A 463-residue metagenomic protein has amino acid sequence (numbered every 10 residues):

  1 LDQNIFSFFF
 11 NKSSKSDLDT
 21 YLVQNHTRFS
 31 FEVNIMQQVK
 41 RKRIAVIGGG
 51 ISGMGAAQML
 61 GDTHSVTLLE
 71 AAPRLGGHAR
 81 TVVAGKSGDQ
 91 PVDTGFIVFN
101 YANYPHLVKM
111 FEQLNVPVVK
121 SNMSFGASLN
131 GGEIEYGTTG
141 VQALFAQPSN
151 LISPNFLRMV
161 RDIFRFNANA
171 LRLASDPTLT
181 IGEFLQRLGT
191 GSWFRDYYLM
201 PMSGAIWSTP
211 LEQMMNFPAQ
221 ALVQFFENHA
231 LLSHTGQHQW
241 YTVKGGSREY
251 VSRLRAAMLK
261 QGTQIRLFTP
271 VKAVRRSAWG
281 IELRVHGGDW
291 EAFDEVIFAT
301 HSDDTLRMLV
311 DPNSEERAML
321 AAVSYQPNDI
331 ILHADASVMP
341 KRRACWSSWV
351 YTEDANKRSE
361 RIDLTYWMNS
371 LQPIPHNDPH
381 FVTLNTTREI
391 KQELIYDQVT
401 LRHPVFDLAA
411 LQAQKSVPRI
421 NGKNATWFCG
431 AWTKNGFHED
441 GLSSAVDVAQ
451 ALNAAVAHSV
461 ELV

Functional and structural regions predicted by a protein language model:
I5, F10, D17, S30 (+4 more regions): Mobile amphipathic helical/loop "lid" adjacent to a hydrophobic cofactor/ligand pocket
S16-I44, T63, A413-K415: Extreme N-terminal leader/targeting segments of oxidoreductases
V39, P270-H403: Mid-domain catalytic core of redox enzymes that form a hydrophobic substrate pocket/lid adjacent to a catalytic redox
K42-L68: N-terminal Rossmann-like FAD-binding beta1-loop-alpha1 element of flavoenzymes
S52, R74, D303: Conserved Rossmann-like nucleotide-cofactor binding loop
G61-G85: Glycine-rich FAD pyrophosphate-binding loop
T139, R358-V463: Conserved flavin/dinucleotide-binding core of flavoenzymes
Q224-H286: Helical element adjacent to the flavin cofactor pocket in flavoenzyme catalytic cores
